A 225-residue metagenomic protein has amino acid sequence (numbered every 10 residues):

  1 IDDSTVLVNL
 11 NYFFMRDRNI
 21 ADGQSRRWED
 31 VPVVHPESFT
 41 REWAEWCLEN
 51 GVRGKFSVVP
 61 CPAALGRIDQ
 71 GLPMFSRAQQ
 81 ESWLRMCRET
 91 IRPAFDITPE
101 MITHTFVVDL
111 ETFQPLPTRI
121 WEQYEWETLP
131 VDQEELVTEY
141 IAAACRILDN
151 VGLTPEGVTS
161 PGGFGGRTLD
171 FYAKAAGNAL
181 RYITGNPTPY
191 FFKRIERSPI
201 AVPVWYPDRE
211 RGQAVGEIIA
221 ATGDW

Functional and structural regions predicted by a protein language model:
I1-F95, T154, S160: Active-site beta->alpha N-cap acidic-glycine motif
S4, R85-M86, V107, R146-W225: Active-site-adjacent pocket scaffolds in enzyme catalytic domains
N9-N11, V58, G66-Q70, V108-E111 (+2 more regions): A short acidic (Asp/Glu
F13-F14, D109-W121: Short, flexible, mixed-charge acidic loops at enzyme active sites
D22-V34, E122-E135: A short acidic, glycine-rich active-site loop that binds or catalyzes chemistry on phosphate/adenosine moieties
T40-W43, E134-R146: Structured alpha-helical segments in the cores of large, soluble enzyme domains
F75-I97, T118-E134, A173-E196: Acidic, His- and aromatic-enriched active-site or binding-groove loops in soluble protein domains that engage sugars
M101-V107: Short glycine-enriched loops at secondary-structure junctions
